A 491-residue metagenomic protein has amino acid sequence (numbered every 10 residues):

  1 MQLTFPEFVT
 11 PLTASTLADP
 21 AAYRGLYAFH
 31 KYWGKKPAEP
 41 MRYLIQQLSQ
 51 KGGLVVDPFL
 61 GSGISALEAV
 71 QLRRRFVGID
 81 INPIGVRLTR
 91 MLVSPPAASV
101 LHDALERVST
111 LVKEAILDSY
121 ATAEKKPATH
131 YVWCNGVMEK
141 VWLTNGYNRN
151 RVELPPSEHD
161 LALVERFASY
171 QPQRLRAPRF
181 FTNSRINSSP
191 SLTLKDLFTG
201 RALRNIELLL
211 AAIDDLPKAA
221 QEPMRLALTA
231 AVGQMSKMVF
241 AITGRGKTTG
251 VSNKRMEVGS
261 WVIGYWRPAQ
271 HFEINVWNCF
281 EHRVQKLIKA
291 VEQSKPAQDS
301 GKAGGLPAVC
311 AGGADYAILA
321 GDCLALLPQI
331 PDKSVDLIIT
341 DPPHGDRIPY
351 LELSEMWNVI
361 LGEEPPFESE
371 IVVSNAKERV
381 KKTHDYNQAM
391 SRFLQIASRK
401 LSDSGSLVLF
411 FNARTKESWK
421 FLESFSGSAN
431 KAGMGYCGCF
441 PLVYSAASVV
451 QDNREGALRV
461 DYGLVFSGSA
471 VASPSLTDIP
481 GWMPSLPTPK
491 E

Functional and structural regions predicted by a protein language model:
L3-V56, V70-P331, R347-R379, F393 (+3 more regions): Nucleic-acid modification enzymes, centered on SAM-dependent nucleic-acid methyltransferases
L54, G405-S406: Short glycine-centered segments of the SAM/dcSAM-binding site in methyltransferase folds
F59-G63: Class I SAM-dependent methyltransferase "Motif I" SAM/SAH-binding loop
E68-A69, S428: Hydrophobic/aromatic ligand-binding patch that stacks against planar heteroaromatic rings of cofactors or nucleotides
I338-I339: Hydrophobic beta-strand segment of the Class I
N387-D403: A short glycine-rich, Lys/Arg-flanked "PGG" loop and its adjoining helix->strand segment in the class I
Q395, S406, F425-F440: A SAM-dependent methyltransferase catalytic signature shared across enzymes that methylate proteins
